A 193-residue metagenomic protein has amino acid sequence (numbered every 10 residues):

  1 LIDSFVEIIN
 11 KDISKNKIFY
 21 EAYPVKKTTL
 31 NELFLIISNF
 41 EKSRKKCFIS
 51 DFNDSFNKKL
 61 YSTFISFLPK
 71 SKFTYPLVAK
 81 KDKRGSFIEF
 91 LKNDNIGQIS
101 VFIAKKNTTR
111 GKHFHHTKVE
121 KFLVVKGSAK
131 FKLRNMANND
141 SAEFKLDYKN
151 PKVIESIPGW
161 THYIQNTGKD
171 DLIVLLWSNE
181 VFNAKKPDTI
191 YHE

Functional and structural regions predicted by a protein language model:
I2-L77: Mid/C-terminal beta-alpha module of Rossmann-like enzyme folds, strongest in SDR-family dehydrogenases/epimerases
Y20, T117-M136: Glycine- and acidic-residue-biased ligand/ion/polar-headgroup-sensing regions
K26, T117-K118, N150, W160 (+1 more regions): A generic "binding-loop/recognition-motif" signal
F73, K80-K112: A short glycine-rich, His/Asp/Glu-containing loop-to-beta-strand
F87, G111-H113, F131-L133, I154-S156 (+1 more regions): Short beta-strand His + acidic residue motifs that chelate non-heme Fe in jelly-roll/DSBH and cupin folds
I96, T108-K121, Y148-N150: A short beta-loop-beta micro-motif enriched in histidine and acidic residues
N135-G159, I173: Short acidic-glycine-tyrosine-enriched beta hairpin
A137-D140, T167-E193: Double-stranded beta-helix
